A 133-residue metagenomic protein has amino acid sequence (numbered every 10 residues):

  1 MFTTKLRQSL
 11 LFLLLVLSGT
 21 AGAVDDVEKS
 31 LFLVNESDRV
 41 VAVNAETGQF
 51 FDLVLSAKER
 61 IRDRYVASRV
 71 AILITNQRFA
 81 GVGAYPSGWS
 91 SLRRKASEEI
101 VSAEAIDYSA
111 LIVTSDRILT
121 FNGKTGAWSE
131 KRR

Functional and structural regions predicted by a protein language model:
M1-L10: Bacterial N-terminal signal peptides that target proteins for export
S9-S18: Bacterial N-terminal signal peptides
G22-S30, S56-R69, A96-Y108, R133: Repeated scaffold domains used in trafficking and secretory/extracellular systems, primarily beta-propellers
D26-N35, V41, R64-I74, I106-T114 (+1 more regions): Short beta-strand elements that form the blades of beta-propeller/WD-repeat-like and other beta-sheet-rich scaffold
K29-I61: N-terminal targeting signals for Sec/Tat export/insertion, comprising classic cleavable signal peptides
V43-N44, V82-A84, F121-N122: Hydrophobic/aromatic beta-strand positions that recur at structurally equivalent sites within the blades
G48-L55, E59, G88-R93, A127-R132: A short beta-strand motif characteristic of beta-propeller blades
D116-R133: Blade-level signature of beta-propeller repeat domains, shared across WD40, Kelch, NHL, RCC1 and BNR/Asp-box propellers
